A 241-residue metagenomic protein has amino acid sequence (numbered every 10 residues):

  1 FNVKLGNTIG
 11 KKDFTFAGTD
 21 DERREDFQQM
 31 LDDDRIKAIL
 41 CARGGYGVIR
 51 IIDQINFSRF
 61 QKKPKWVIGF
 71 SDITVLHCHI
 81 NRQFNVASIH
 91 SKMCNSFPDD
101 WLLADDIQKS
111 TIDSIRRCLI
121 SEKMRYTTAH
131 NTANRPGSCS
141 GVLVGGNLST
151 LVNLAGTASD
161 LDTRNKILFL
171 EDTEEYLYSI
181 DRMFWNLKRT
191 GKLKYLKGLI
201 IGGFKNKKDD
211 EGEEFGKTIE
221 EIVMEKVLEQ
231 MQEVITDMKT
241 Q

Functional and structural regions predicted by a protein language model:
F1-R35: ATP/NTP phosphate-donor binding region
K4-N7, G69, L196-G203: Short internal beta-strands
A38-L40, I68, I167-F169, I200: Structural motif
L40-I49: N-terminal glycine-rich "phosphate-gripper" loop used for MgATP/nucleotide binding and carboxylate activation
I55-H79, A87-C94, E233-V234: Short, acidic/small-residue loops that bind anionic groups at enzyme active sites
N85-V152, G156: Conserved anion/nucleotide-ligand pocket segment
L143-F184: Oxyanion-binding "anion nests"
R182-Q241: C-terminal active-site/capping subdomain that shapes the small-molecule cofactor and substrate pocket of enzyme
